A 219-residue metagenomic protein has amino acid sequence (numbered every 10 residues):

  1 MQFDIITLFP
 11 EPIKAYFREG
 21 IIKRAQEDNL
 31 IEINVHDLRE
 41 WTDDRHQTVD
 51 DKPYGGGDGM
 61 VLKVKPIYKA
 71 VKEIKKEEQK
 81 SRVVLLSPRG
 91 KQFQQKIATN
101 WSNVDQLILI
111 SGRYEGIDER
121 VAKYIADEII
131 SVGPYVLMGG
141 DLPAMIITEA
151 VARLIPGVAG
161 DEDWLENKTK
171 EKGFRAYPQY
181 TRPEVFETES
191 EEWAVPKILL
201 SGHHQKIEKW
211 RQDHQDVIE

Functional and structural regions predicted by a protein language model:
M1-K75, S201, K206-E219: N-terminal nucleotide/polyanion-binding subdomain common to many enzyme families
D4-I6, N34-H36, V84, L107-I108 (+1 more regions): Hydrophobic/aromatic beta-strand patches that form the interior of the parallel beta-sheet core in alpha/beta enzyme
G20-R24, T99-N103, Y124-I125: Short, solvent-exposed amphipathic alpha-helical segments in soluble enzyme and RNA/protein-processing domains
V49, Y54, F93, W101 (+3 more regions): Short clusters of hydrophobic/aromatic residues that line enzyme substrate/ligand-binding pockets
V61-S111, E119: S-adenosyl-L-methionine/SAH cofactor-binding core of RNA-modifying enzymes
I117, V121-W164: Structured adenosyl-cofactor binding patch, chiefly the S-adenosyl-L-methionine
L142, L154-E192, K197: Internal, active-site/partner-interface "lid" segment
